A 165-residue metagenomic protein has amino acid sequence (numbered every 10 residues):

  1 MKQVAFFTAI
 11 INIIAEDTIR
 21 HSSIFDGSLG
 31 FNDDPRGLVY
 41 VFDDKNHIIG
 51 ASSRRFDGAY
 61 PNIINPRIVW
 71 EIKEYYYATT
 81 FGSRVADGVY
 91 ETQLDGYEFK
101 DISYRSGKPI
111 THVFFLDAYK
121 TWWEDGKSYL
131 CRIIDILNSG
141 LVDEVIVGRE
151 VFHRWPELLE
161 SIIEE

Functional and structural regions predicted by a protein language model:
M1-D44: Acidic-basic catalytic patches of nuclease active cores, encompassing PD-(D/E)XK and other metal-cofactor nuclease
F6-I11, V85-F99, G126-I133: Well-ordered, non-membrane alpha-helical segments in soluble/globular domains
F7-S22, D95-S103, L137, L159-I163: Hydrophobic, Leu/Ile/Phe/Ala-enriched alpha-helical segments that form helix-helix packing faces
D34, V39, E71, Y75-Y77: Flexible secondary-structure boundary motifs
V39-D57, Q93-F99: A Trp-anchored, charged/polar loop motif used as the substrate-binding/catalytic surface of acyl/ester-handling
R54, A59-V69: Active-site beta-strand-loop-beta-strand hairpin of nuclease catalytic cores that positions key catalytic residues
E74-K120: Catalytic cores of nucleic-acid endonucleases
K108-E165: Domain-level recognition of nuclease-like catalytic cores that cleave nucleotide substrates
